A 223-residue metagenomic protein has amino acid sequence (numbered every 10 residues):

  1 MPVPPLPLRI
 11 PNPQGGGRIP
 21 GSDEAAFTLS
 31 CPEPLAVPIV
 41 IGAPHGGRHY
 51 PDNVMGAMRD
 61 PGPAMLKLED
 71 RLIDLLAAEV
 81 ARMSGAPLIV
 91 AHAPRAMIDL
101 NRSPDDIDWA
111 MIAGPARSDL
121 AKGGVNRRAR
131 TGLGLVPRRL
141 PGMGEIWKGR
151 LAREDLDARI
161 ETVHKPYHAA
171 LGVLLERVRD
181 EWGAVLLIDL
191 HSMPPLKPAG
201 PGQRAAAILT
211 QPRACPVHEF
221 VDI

Functional and structural regions predicted by a protein language model:
P2-L187, S192-I223: N-terminal catalytic or cofactor-binding beta/alpha core of small enzyme domains
